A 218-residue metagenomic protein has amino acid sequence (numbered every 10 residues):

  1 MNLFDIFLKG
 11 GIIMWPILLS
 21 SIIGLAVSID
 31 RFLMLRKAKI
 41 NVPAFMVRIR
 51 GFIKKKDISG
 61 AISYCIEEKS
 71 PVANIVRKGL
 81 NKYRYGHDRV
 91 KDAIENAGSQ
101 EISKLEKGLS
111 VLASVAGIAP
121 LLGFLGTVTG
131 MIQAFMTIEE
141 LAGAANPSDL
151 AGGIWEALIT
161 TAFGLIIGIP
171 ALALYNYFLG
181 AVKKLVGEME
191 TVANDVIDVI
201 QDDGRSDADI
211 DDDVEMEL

Functional and structural regions predicted by a protein language model:
M1-A44: Hydrophobic membrane-targeting segments
G11, L25, A61, V76 (+3 more regions): Residue-level signature of catalytic and energy-coupling elements of molecular machines, predominantly ATP/GTP-dependent
M14-V27, A113-G123, I167-A171: Alpha-helical transmembrane segments of integral membrane proteins
I29-M34, I169-A181: Alpha-helical transmembrane segments of multi-pass membrane proteins
K39-L125, T129-L141, L174-L218: Predominantly long cytosolic amphipathic alpha-helical stalk/bundle segments
T137-E156: Glycine-rich helix-loop "coupling/hinge" segments at transmembrane-helix boundaries in multipass transporters
W155-A173: Hydrophobic alpha-helical transmembrane segments of polytopic membrane proteins
